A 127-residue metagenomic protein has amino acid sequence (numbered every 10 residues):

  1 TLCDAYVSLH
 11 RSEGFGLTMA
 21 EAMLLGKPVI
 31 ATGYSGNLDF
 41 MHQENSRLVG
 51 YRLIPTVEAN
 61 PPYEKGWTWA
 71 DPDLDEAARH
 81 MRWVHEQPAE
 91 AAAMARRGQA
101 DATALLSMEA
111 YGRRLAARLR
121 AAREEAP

Functional and structural regions predicted by a protein language model:
D4, G26-P28: A short alpha->beta transition loop at the rim of the catalytic pocket in nucleotide-sugar-dependent
R11: Aromatic "clamp/platform" in nucleotide-sugar-dependent glycosyltransferases that forms part of the donor/acceptor
G16-M19, Y34: Short glycine/serine-rich donor-binding loops of glycosyltransferases
L38-W83: Change "using UDP/GDP/dTDP sugars" to "using nucleotide sugars
E76, W83, E90-L105: A short, well-ordered alpha-helix in the C-terminal region of glycosyltransferases
M108-P127: C-terminal alpha-helical cap of glycosyltransferases
